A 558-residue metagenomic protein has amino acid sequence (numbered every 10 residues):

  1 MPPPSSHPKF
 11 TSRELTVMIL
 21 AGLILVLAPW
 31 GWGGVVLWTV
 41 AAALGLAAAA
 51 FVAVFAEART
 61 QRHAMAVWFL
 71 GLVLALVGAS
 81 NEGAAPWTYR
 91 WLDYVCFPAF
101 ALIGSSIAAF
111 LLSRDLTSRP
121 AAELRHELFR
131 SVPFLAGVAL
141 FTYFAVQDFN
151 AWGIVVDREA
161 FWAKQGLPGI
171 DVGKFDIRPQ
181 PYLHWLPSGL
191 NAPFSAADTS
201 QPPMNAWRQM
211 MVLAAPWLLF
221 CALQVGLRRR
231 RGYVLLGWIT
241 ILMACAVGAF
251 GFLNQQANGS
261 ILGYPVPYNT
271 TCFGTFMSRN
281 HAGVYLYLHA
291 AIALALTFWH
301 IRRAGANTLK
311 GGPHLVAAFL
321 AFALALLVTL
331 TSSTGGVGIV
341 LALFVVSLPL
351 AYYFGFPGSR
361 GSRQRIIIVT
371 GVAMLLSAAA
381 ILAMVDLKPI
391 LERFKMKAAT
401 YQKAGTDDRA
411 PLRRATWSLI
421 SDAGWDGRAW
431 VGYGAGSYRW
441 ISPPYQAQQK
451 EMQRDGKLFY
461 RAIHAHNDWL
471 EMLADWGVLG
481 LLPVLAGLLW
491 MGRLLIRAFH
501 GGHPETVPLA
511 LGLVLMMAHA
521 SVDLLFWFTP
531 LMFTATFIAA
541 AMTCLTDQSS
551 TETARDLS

Functional and structural regions predicted by a protein language model:
M1-E57, A64-A84, W91-D115, L128-I154 (+6 more regions): Alpha-helical transmembrane segments of multi-pass inner-membrane proteins
P2-S5, S550-S558: Short, charged juxtamembrane terminal tails flanking transmembrane helices
P8, S12-R13, R59, R114 (+9 more regions): Polar/charged alpha-helical tracts
A121-E123, M204-A206, L309, K397-Q402: Extracytoplasmic loops and strand-loop junctions of Gram-negative outer membrane beta-barrel proteins
W152-P203, G259-F273, E392-A474: Interfacial juxtamembrane loops and adjacent helix segments that form the catalytic/substrate-binding surfaces
A318-L324, R413-L419, L557: Short, hydrophobic/aliphatic alpha-helical segments
P443-Y445, R493-I496, L557: Short secondary-structure transition/capping segments
